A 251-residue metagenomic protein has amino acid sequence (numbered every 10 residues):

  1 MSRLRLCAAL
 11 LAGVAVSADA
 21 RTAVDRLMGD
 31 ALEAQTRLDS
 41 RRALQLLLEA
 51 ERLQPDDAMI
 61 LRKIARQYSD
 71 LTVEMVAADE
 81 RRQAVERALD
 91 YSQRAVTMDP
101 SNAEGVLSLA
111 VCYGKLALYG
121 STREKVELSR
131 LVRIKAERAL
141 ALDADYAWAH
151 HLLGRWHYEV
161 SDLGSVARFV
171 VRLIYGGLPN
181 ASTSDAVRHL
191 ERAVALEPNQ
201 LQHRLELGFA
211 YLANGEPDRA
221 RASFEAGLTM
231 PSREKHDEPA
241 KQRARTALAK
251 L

Functional and structural regions predicted by a protein language model:
M1-C7: Bacterial N-terminal signal peptides that target proteins for export
A9-D19: Hydrophobic h-region of N-terminal signal peptides that target proteins for export in Gram-negative bacteria
S17-R52, A58-V73: N-terminal leader/linker segments that initiate helical-solenoid repeat arrays
R21-L27, A167, N199-L201: Generic helix N-cap/helix-start motif at coil->alpha-helix transitions
G29, K63, D70, S108 (+5 more regions): "A position-specific structural signal for the A-helix of alpha-solenoid helical repeats
A34-R42, R66-S101, S108-D145, R155-A195 (+1 more regions): Short coil/linker segments at helix-helix boundaries
L201-R233, D237-P239: C-terminal/domain-terminus segments
